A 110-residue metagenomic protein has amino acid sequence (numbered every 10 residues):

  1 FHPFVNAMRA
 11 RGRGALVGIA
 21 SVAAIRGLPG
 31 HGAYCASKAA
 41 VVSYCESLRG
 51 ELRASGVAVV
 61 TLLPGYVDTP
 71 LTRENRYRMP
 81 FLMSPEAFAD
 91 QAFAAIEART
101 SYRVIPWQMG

Functional and structural regions predicted by a protein language model:
F1, S37: Active-site helix of classical SDR
P3-G12: A short helix-coil junction within the Rossmann-fold of NAD(P)-dependent oxidoreductases
V17, V59-L62, T72, A92: Hydrophobic structural elements of the Rossmann-like NAD(P)H-binding subdomain that define the short-chain
S21: Residue(s) in the substrate-gating loop at a strand-loop-helix junction that position the organic substrate next
L28-G32: Active-site loop immediately N-terminal to the catalytic Tyr-X3-Lys motif of short-chain dehydrogenase/reductase
A40-L52, L62: Hydrophobic alpha-helix immediately C-terminal to the catalytic Tyr-X-X-X-Lys motif of short-chain
T61, Y77-G110: C-terminal helical subdomain
P64-E74, R78: Short, flexible catalytic-loop segment of classical short-chain dehydrogenase/reductase
